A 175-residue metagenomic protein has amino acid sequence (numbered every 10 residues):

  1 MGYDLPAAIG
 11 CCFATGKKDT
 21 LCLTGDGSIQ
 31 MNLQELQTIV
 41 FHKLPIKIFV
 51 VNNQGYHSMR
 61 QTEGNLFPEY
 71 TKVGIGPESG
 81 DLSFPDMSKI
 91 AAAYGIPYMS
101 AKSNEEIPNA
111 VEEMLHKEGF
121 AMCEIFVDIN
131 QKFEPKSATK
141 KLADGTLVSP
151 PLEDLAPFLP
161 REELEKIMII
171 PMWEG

Functional and structural regions predicted by a protein language model:
M1-G175: Thiamine diphosphate
